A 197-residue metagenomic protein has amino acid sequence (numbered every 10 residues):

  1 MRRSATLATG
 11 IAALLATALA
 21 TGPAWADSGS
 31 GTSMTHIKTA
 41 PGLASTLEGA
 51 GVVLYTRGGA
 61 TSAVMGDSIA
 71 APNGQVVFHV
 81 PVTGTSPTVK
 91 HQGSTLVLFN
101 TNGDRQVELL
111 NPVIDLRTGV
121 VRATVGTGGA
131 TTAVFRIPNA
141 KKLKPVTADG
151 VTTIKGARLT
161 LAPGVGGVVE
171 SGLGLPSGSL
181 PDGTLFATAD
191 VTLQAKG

Functional and structural regions predicted by a protein language model:
M1-A26: Secretory targeting and sorting signals
A8, A20, D27-G29, V64 (+6 more regions): Intrinsically disordered, low-complexity segments enriched in small/polar residues
T9, L15, Y55, S86-T88 (+6 more regions): Residues in flexible loops and secondary-structure boundaries
G22, G49-V52, R122-T124, D149: Surface-exposed beta-strand edges and their flanking turn/coil or helix-capping segments
W25-S86, R158-G197: N-terminal segment immediately downstream of the Sec signal-peptide cleavage site in secreted/extracellular proteins
T61-N139: Predominantly extracellular/secreted and cell-surface proteins with exposed, flexible low-complexity segments
T124, G128-G166: Extended amphipathic ligand-handling, pore-lining, and cofactor/metal-binding catalytic surfaces
